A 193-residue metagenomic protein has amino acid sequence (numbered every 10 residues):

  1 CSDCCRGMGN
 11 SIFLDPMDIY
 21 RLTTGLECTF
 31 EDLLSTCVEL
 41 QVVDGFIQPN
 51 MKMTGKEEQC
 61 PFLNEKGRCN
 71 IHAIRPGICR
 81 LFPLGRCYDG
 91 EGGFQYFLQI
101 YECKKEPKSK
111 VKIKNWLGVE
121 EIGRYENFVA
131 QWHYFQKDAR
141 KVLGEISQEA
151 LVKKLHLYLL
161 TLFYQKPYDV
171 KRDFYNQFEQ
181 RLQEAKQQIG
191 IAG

Functional and structural regions predicted by a protein language model:
C1-G193: Short loop/turn segments that flank or connect secondary-structure elements
